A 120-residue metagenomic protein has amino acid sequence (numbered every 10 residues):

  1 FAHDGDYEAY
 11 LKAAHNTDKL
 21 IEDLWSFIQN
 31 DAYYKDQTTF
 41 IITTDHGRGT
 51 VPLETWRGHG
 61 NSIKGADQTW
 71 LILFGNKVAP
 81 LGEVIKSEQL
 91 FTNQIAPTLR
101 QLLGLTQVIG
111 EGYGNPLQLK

Functional and structural regions predicted by a protein language model:
F1, D45-T50, N76-A79: Solvent-exposed loop/turn segments at secondary-structure junctions within structured extracellular/periplasmic domains
F1-D4, H46, G58-G60, K64: Histidine-centered active-site/metal-ligand motif
F1-K19, D23: Active-site His/acidic residue clusters
A2-G5, V51-T55, E83-V84: Short, solvent-exposed loop/turn and secondary-structure capping segments
N16-S26, K64, Q94-T98, Q107 (+1 more regions): Marks the mature luminal ectodomains of secretory-pathway proteins
L20-R57, L99: Metal-dependent active-site segment of extracytoplasmic phospho-/sulfohydrolases and closely related
G58-G104: Substrate-binding rim/cap in mid-to-C-terminal beta-strand-loop elements of soluble/periplasmic
L90, L103-K120: Polar, surface-exposed loop/tail segments that function as active-site lids or cofactor/substrate-recognition elements
